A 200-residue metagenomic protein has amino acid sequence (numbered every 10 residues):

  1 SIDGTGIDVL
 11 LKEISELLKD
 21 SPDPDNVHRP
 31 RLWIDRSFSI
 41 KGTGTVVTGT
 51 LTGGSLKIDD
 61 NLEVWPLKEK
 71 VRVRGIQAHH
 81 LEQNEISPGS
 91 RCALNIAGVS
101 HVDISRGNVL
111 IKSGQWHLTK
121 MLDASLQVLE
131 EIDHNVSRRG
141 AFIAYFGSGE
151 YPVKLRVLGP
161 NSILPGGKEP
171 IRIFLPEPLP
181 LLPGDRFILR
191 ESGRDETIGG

Functional and structural regions predicted by a protein language model:
S1-I132: Conserved catalytic-core segments of large NTP-driven translation/proteostasis enzymes
V99-G200: C-terminal effector modules of nucleic-acid-centric enzymes and ribosome-associated factors
